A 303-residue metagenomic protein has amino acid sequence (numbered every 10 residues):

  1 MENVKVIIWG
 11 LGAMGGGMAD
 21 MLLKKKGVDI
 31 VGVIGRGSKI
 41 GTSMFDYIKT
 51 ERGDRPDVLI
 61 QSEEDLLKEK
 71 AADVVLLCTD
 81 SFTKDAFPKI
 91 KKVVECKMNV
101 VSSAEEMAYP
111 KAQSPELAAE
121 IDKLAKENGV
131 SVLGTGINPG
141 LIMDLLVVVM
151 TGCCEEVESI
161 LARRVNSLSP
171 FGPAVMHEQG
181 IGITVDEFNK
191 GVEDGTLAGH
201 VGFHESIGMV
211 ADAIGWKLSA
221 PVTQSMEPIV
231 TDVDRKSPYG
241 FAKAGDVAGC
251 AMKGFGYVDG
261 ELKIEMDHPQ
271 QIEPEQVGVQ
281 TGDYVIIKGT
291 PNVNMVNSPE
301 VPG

Functional and structural regions predicted by a protein language model:
M1-C96, G215: N-terminal glycine-/serine-/threonine-rich beta1-alpha1-beta2 phosphate-ribose binding loop of Rossmann-like
W9, A13, T151-E275: Active-site-lining helix/loop region of Rossmann-like oxidoreductase modules
G12-M14, F82-T83, M107-K111, I137-M143 (+1 more regions): Gly/Ser/Thr-rich loops at beta-strand to alpha-helix junctions that form or flank small-molecule/cofactor-binding
K89, I121, I207: Aromatic/hydrophobic pocket-lining residues that form π-stacking "cages" and hydrophobic walls in ligand
N99-V101: A short hydrophobic/small-residue beta-strand
A104-V130: Rossmann-fold NAD(P)-binding glycine/threonine-rich loop
L141-G152: Alpha-helical support elements that line or immediately flank enzyme active sites and cofactor-binding pockets
I272-G303: C-terminal helical cap and adjacent loop that interface with cofactors, partners, or active-site loops
